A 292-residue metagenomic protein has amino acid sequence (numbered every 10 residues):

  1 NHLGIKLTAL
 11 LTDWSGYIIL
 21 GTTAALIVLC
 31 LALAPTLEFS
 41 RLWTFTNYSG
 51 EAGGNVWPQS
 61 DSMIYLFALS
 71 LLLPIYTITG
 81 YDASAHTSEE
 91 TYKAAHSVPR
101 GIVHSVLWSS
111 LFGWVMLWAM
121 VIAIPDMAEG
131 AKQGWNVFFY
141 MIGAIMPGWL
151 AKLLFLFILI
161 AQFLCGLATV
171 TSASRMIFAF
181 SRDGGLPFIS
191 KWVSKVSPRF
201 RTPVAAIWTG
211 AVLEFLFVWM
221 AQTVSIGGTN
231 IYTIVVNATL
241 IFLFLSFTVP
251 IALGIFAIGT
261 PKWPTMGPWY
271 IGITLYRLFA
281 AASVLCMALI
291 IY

Functional and structural regions predicted by a protein language model:
N1-L7, T22, L29, L33 (+1 more regions): Helix-loop-helix module between adjacent transmembrane segments
I5, L11-S15, V193-R201, S246-Y292: C-terminal membrane-solvent junction of multi-pass transporters and transport-like membrane proteins
I5-A9, L31-L42, V121-E129, L167 (+2 more regions): Transmembrane helix-loop junctions in multipass membrane proteins, especially transporters and channels
I5-G16, M146, L153-L154, L216-P250 (+2 more regions): Transmembrane helix-loop boundary segments of multi-pass membrane transporters
W14-K152: Helix-loop-helix junctions that connect adjacent transmembrane segments in multi-pass membrane transporters
W14-V28, W108-V115, A119, L153 (+5 more regions): Lipid-exposed faces of alpha-helical membrane segments in multi-pass integral membrane proteins
S49-P58, G101-L167, L186-T239: TM-loop-TM module centered on a large, flexible mid-protein loop between adjacent transmembrane helices in multi-pass
I78-T91, G148-I189, V236, F244-G254: Membrane-helix boundary/coupling elements in multi-pass transport proteins
